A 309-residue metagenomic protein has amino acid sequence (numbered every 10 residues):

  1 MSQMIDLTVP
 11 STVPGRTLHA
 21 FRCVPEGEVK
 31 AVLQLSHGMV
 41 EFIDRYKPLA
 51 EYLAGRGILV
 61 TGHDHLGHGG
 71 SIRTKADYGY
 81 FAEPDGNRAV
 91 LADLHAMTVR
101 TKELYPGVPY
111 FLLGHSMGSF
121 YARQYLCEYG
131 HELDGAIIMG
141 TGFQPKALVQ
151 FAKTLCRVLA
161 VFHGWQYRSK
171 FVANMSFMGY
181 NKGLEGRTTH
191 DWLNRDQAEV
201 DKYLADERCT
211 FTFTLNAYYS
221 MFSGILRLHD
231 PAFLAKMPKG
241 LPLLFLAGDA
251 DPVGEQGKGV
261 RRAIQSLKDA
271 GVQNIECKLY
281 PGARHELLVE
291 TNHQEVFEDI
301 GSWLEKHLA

Functional and structural regions predicted by a protein language model:
M1-G27: N-terminal cap/lid segment of alpha/beta-hydrolase-fold proteins
S36-E41, S116-M117, D249-A250: Active-site glycine-rich loops that stabilize anionic/oxyanionic intermediates across multiple enzyme folds
P48-A76: Conserved alpha/beta-hydrolase
A82-K102: Alpha/beta-hydrolase active-site loop
Y105-S116: Alpha/beta-hydrolase fold nucleophile elbow
A122-R208: Alpha/beta-hydrolase-fold enzymes
F245-A247: Short beta-strand/loop motif that positions the catalytic acidic residue of the alpha/beta-hydrolase fold
A270-A309: Catalytic active-site module of serine/aspartate enzymes centered on a nucleophile-bearing elbow/loop
